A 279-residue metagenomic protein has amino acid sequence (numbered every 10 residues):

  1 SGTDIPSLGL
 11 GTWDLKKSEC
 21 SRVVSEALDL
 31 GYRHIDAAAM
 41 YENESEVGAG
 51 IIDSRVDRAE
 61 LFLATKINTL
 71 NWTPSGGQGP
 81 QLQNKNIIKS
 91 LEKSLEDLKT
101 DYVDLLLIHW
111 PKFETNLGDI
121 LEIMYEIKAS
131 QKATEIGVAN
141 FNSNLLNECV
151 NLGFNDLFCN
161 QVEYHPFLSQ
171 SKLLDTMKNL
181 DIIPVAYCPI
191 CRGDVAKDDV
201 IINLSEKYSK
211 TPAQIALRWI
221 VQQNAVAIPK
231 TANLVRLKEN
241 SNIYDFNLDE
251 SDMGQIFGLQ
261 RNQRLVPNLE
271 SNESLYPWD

Functional and structural regions predicted by a protein language model:
S1-L61: N-terminal binding-site loop/beta-alpha segment at the start of enzyme catalytic domains that lines or forms
L15-S18, D36-E46, L70-T73, Q81-L82 (+3 more regions): Acidic-and-aromatic substrate-binding clefts and catalytic sites of carbohydrate-active enzymes
K16-L28, P80-L98, D119, N144-N147 (+1 more regions): Short, acidic/polar
H34, Y102-L105, E135, C159: Residues at the N-termini of beta-strands
S45-I52, L91-L95, M124, L146: Short, well-ordered amphipathic alpha-helices
A59-T73, L106-L107, N140-S143, Y164: A short, structured active-site edge motif that brings together acidic residues
L98-T115: Active-site groove signature of glycoside hydrolases
P111-D279: Beta/alpha (TIM)-barrel catalytic core signal, keyed to glycine-rich beta->alpha loops juxtaposed to Asp/Glu that bind
